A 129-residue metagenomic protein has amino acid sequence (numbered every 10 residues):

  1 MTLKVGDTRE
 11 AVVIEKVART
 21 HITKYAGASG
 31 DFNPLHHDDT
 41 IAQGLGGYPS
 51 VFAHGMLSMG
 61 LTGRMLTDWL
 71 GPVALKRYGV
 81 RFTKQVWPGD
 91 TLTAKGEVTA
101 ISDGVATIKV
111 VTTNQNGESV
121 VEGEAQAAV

Functional and structural regions predicted by a protein language model:
M1-A11, Q85-V129: HotDog/MaoC-like acyl-thioester-processing domains
M1-L70, A74: Hot-dog-fold acyl-thioester-processing enzymes
V13, H21, A74-Y78, L92 (+1 more regions): A generic structural signal for short beta-strands and their flanking turns/coil linkers
N33-L35, K76-R77, F82-T83, T99 (+1 more regions): Short, intrinsically disordered/low-complexity patches at protein termini and at juxtamembrane boundaries
D38, G46, V51, V80 (+3 more regions): Hydrophobic alpha-helical context, especially transmembrane and signal-peptide helices
I41-G47, F82, A125-V129: Short C-terminal domain-edge/linker segments immediately following a structured domain
L66-A94: Mid-chain, well-packed structural core segment of small domains
